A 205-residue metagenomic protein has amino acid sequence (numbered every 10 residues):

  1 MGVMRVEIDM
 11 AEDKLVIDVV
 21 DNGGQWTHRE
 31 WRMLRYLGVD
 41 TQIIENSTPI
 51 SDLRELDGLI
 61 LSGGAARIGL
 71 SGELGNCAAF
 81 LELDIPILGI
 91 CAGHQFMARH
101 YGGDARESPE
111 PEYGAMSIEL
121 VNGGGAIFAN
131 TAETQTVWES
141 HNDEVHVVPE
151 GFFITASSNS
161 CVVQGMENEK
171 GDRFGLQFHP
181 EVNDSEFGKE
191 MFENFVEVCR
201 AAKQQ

Functional and structural regions predicted by a protein language model:
M1, L56, N122-G123: Intrinsically disordered, low-complexity segments enriched in small/polar residues
M1-E7: N-terminal amphipathic/basic-hydrophobic helices that include classical n-h-c signal peptides and signal-anchor
E7, V19-V20, M166: Intrinsically disordered, low-complexity peptide-like regions
D9-L15, L176: Active-site proximal loop and beta-alpha junction motif in alpha/beta enzyme cores
K14-V20, G24-I90, H94-Q95, Y101 (+1 more regions): Flexible gly/pro-rich beta->alpha loop and the following alpha-helix that scaffold active-site loops
L74-I90, Q95-E190, E197-V198: Pocket-forming structural segment of enzyme catalytic cores
K203-Q205: Short, flexible loop/turn segments with low-complexity composition
